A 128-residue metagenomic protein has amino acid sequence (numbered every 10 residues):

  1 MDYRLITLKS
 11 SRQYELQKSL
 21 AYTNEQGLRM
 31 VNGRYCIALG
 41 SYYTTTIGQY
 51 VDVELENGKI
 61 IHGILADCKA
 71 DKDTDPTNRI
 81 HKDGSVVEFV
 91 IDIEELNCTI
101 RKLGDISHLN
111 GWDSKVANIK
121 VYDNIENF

Functional and structural regions predicted by a protein language model:
M1-F128: Solvent-exposed, well-ordered loop and adjacent helix/strand elements within mature globular domains that form
